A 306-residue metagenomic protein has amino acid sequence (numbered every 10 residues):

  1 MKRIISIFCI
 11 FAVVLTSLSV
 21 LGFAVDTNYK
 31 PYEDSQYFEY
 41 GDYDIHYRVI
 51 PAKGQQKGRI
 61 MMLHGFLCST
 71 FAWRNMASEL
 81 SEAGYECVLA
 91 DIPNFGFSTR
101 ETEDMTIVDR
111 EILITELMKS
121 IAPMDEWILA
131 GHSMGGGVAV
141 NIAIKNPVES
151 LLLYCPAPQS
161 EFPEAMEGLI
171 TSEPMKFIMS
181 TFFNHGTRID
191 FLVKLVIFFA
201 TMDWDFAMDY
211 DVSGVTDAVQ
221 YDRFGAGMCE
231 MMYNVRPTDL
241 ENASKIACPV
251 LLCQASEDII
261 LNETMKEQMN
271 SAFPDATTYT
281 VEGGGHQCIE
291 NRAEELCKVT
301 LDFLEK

Functional and structural regions predicted by a protein language model:
K2-G58, E82-Y85, A122, E305-K306: Alpha/beta-hydrolase fold catalytic core
F38, R48, I92-A130: Active-site loop/oxyanion-hole signature of alpha/beta-hydrolase fold enzymes
I50-F97: Conserved HGGG/HGGXW glycine-rich cap/lid loop of the alpha/beta-hydrolase fold
I144, L151-T181: Flexible "cap/lid" loop of the alpha/beta hydrolase fold
F162-G168, N184-S244: Conserved alpha/beta-hydrolase catalytic His-Asp/Glu region
I246, L252-Q254: Short beta-strand/loop motif that positions the catalytic acidic residue of the alpha/beta-hydrolase fold
S256-L261, H286: Acidic catalytic loop of the alpha/beta-hydrolase fold
G284-C297: Catalytic histidine-centered segment of alpha/beta-hydrolase-like enzymes
